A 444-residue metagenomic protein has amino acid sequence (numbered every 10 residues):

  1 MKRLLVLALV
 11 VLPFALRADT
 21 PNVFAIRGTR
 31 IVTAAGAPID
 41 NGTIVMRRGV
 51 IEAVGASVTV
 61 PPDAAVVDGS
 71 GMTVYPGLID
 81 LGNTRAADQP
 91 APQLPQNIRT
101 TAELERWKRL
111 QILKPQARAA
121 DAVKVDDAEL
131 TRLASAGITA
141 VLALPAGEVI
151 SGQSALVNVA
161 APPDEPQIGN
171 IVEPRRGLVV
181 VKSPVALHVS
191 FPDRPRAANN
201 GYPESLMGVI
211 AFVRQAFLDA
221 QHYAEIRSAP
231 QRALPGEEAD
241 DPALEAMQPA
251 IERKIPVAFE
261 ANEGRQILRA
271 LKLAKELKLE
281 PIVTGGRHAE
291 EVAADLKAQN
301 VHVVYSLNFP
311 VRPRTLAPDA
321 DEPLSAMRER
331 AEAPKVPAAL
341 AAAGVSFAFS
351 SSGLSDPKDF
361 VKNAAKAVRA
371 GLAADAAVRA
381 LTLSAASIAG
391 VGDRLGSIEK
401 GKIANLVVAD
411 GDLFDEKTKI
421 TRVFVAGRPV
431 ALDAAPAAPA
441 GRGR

Functional and structural regions predicted by a protein language model:
L7-R17: Hydrophobic h-region of N-terminal signal peptides that target proteins for export in Gram-negative bacteria
D19, P95, A438-R444: Disordered, low-complexity segments in secreted/periplasmic proteins that are enriched in proline
N22, I31, A35-G77, P92: Histidine-rich, glycine-flanked metal-binding segment
F24, V60-D121, S135: Replace "His-x-His-based motif
T29, I44, G49, G71 (+9 more regions): Divalent metal-coordination and catalytic microenvironments
T29-V32, E399-G441: C-terminal cap of metal-dependent C-N hydrolases
P90-A91, N97-K108, Q116, P256 (+3 more regions): His/Asp/Glu-enriched, well-ordered alpha-helical/loop segment that forms or immediately abuts the divalent-metal
D126-H288: Polyanionic/metal-chelating signatures
